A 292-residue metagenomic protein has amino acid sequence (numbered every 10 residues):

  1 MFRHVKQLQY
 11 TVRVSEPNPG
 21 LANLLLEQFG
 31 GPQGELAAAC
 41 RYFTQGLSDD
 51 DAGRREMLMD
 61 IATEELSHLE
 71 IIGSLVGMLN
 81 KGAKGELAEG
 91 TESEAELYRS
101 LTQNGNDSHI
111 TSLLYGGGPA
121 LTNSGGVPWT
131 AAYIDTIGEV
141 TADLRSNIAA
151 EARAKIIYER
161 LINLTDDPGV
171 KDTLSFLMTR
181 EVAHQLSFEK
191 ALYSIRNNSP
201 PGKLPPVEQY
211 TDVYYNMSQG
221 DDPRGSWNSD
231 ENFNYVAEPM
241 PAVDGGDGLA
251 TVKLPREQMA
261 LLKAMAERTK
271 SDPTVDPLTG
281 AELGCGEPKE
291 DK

Functional and structural regions predicted by a protein language model:
M1-K292: Non-heme di-metal
